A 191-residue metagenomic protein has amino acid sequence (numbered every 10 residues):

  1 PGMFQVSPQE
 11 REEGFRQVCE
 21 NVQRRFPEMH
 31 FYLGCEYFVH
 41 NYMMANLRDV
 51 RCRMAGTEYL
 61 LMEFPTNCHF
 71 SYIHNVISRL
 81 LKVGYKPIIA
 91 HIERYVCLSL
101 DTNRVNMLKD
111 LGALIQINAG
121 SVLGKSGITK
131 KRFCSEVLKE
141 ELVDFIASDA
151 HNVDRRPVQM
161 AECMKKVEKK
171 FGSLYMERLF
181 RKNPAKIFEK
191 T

Functional and structural regions predicted by a protein language model:
P1: Short, conserved active-site loops that position catalytic residues or coordinate cofactors/metal ions across diverse
F4-Q116: Extended substrate/RNA-proximal surfaces in nucleic-acid metabolism proteins
H91, D149, P184: Conserved, mostly hydrophobic/aromatic
L123-G127, V153-V158, F188: Short active-site-adjacent structural elements
R132-F133: Catalytic cores of alpha/beta
L142-V158: Short acidic/histidine-rich active-site segments
M160-T191: Mid-to-C-terminal alpha-helical segments outside catalytic/metal-binding sites
